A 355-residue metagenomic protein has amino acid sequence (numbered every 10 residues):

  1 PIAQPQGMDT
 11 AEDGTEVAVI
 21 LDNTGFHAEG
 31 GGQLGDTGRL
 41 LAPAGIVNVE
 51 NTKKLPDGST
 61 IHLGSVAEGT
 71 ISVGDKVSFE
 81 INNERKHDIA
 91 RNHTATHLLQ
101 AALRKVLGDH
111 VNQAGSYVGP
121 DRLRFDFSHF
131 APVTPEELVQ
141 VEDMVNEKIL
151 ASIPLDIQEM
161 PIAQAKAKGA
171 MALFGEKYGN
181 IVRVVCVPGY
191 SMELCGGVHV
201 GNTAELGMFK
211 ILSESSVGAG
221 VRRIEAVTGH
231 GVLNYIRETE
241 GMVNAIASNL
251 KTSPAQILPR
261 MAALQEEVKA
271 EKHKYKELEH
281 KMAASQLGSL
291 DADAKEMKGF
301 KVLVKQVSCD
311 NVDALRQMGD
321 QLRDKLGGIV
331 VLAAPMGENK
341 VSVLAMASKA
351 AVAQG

Functional and structural regions predicted by a protein language model:
P1-G355: A glycine- and charged-residue-rich anion-binding loop/surface
